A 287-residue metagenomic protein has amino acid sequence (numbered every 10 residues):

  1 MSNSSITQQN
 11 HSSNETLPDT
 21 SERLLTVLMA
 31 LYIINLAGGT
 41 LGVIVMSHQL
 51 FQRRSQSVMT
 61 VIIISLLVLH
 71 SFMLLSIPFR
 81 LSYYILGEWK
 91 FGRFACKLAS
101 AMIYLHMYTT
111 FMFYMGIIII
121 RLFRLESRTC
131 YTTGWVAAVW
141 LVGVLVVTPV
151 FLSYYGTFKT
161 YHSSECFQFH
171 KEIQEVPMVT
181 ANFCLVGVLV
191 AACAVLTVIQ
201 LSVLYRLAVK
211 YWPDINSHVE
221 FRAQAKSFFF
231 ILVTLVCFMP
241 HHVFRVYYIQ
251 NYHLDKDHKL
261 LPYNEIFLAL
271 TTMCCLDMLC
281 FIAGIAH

Functional and structural regions predicted by a protein language model:
M1-I44, Q56: Extracellular N-terminal segment of 7TM GPCRs
N10-M29, K90-M102, E165-N182, H218-F221 (+1 more regions): Juxtamembrane membrane-interface segments at transmembrane-helix boundaries in membrane proteins
L24-M29, V61, S65, L69-I117: Extracellular TM2-ECL1-early TM3 structural module of rhodopsin-like
M107-A137: Class A GPCR helix-loop hinge within the 7TM core
V146-A191: Loop architecture of class A 7-transmembrane GPCRs
V198-W212, L279-H287: Transmembrane-helix exit/juxtamembrane "anchor" motif
S202-F244: Intracellular effector-coupling site of seven-transmembrane GPCRs, centered on the ICL3-to-TM6 transition
F230, V236, V243, P262-H287: Seventh transmembrane helix
